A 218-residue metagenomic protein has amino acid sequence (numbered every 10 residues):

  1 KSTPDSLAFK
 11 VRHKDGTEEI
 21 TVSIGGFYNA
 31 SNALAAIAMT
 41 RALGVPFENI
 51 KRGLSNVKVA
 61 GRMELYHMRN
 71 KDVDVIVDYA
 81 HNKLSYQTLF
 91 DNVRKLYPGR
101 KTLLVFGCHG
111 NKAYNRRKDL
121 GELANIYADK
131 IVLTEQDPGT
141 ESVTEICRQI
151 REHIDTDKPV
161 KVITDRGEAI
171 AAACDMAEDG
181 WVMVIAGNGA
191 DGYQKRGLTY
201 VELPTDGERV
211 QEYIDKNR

Functional and structural regions predicted by a protein language model:
K1-E19, R52, V59-R69: Extended acidic/charged loop-beta regions that coordinate divalent cations and stabilize anionic phosphate/carboxylate
S2-L7, I24-A35, K58-M63, V201: Short glycine/threonine-rich catalytic loop with a Thr-x-Gly-x-Asp
V11, V22-I24, I154: Hydrophobic residues in beta-strands and at strand termini
G16-E18, F27-N29, N70, N111: Generic "edge-of-domain/loop-turn" microfeature
E19-G25, D72-V77: Short pre-catalytic strand/loop immediately N-terminal to key active-site residues, enriched for Gly-Thr
A35-G61, L65-R218: ATP-dependent carboxylate-amine ligase
